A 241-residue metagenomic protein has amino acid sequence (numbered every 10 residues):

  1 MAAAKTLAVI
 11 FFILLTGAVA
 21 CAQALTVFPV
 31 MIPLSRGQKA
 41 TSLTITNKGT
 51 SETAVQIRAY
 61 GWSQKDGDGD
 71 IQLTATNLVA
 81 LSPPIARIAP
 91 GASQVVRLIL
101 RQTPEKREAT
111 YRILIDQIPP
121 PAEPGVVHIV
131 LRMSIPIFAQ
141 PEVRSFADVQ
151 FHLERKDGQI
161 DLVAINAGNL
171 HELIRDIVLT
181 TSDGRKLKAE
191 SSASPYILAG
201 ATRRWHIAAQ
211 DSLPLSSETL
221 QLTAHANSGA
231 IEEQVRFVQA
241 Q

Functional and structural regions predicted by a protein language model:
A8-A18: Bacterial N-terminal signal peptides
Q23-G49, I85, V143-R155, S194: Beta-sheet-dominated interaction scaffolds and their linkers
Q23-T26, K48-V95, I177, D183-R185: Surface-exposed binding patches on compact interaction domains or structured appendages
R36-S42, V95, E108-Y111, G158-I160: Short, solvent-exposed loop/turn segments enriched in Ser/Thr/Gly
I45-G49, L162-G168: Asparagine-centered strand-capping/turn motif at beta-strand->loop junctions
S51-T53, G168-L173, L213-L215: A short beta-turn/strand-edge loop motif at beta-sheet boundaries
D70, T74-T103, K186-L213: Intrinsically disordered, low-complexity Pro/Gly/Ser/Thr-rich segments with frequent PxxP/GP/PP motifs and embedded
R101-Q140, R144-A147, S212-Q241: Terminal connector regions
